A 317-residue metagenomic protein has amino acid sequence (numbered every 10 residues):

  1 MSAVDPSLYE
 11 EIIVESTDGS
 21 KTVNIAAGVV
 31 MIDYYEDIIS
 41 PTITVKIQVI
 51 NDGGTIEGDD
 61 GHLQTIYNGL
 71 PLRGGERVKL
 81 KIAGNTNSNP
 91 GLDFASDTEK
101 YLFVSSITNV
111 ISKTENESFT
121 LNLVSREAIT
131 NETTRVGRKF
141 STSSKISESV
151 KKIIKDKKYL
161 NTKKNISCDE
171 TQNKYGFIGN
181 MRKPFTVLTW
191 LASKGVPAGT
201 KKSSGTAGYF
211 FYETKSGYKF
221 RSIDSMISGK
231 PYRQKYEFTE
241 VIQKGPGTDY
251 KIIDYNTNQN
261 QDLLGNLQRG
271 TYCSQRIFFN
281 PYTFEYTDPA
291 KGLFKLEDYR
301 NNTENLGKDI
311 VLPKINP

Functional and structural regions predicted by a protein language model:
M1-T133: Assembly/oligomerization scaffold segments
P71-R73, D97, K139-S147, F177-L188: Solvent-exposed, acidic/flexible segments
R73-K79, S143, T239-G247: Glycine-centered loop/turn motifs
S118-L121, S125-E127, S167-G265: Short beta-strand-centered interaction patches in the first periplasmic/extracellular domains of large envelope
T120, V124-R126, R138-K155: Periplasmic POTRA and POTRA-like interaction domains that precede and scaffold membrane channels/assemblies
N131-T134, S149-G179: N-terminal export/assembly leaders
Q243, G247-P317: Charged, gly/pro-rich, cysteine-poor intrinsically disordered low-complexity regions
